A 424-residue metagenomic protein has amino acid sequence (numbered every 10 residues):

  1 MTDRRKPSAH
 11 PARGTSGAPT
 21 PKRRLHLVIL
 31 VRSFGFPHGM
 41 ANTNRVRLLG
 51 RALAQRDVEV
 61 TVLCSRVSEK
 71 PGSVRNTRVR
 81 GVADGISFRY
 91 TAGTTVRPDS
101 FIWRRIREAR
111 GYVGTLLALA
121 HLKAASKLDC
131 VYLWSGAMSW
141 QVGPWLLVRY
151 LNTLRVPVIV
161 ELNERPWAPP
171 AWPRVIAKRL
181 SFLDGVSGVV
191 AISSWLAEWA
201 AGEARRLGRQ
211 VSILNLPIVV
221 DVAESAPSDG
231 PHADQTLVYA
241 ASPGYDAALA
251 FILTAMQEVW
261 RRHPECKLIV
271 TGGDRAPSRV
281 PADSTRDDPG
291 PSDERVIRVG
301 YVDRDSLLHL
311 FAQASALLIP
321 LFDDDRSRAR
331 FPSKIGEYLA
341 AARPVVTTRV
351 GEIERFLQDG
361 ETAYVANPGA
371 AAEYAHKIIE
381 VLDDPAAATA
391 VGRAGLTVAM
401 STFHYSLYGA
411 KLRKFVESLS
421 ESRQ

Functional and structural regions predicted by a protein language model:
V28, V190, V220, S228-Q257 (+1 more regions): Conserved donor-binding/catalytic core segment of Leloir-type glycosyltransferases
R47-R51, V113-A120, V142, L146-L154 (+3 more regions): Membrane-proximal helix-turn-helix segments that form the acceptor-binding/catalytic region of lipid-linked
A168, F182-V211, V222, R279-D283: A short, active-site helix/loop in glycosyltransferases that binds the activated sugar's phosphate group
G272, V280-H309: Nucleotide-activated donor-binding/catalytic signature segment of Leloir-type glycosyltransferases, i.e., the conserved
F311-R328, R343: Acidic donor-binding loop of glycosyltransferase active sites
I319, E337-T347, Y364: Short hydrophobic beta-strand element within catalytic cores of glycosyltransferases and related nucleotide-activated
D359-A371, E380-A386: Conserved acidic donor-binding segment of nucleotide-sugar-dependent glycosyltransferases
E380, A387-T402: A short, well-ordered alpha-helix in the C-terminal region of glycosyltransferases
